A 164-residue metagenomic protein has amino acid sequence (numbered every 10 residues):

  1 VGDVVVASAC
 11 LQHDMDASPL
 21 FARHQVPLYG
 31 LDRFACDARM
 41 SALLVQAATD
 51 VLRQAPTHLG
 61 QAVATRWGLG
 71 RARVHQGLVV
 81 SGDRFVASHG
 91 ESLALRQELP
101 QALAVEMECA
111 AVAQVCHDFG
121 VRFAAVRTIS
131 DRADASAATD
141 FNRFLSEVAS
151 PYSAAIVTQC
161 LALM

Functional and structural regions predicted by a protein language model:
V1-L99: Mid-sequence, gly/pro-rich, charge-dense loop/helix-turn segments that line enzyme active sites
A7-D14, Q101-V105, L145-A154: Gly/Ser/Thr-rich active-site loops/lids in small-molecule metabolic enzymes that frequently grip phosphoryl groups
A35, R39-L43, G90, M107-A110 (+3 more regions): Conserved active-site and cofactor/substrate-binding residues in soluble primary-metabolism enzymes
A48, L52, V112-V121, Q159-C160: A structural motif corresponding to the C-terminal end of an alpha-helix and its immediate exit/capping segment
G82-A138: A C-terminal functional module that forms or caps the active site or interfaces directly with catalytic machinery
A133-M164: His/Asp/Glu-rich mid-to-C-terminal helical/loop segments that flank catalytic regions of hydrolases
